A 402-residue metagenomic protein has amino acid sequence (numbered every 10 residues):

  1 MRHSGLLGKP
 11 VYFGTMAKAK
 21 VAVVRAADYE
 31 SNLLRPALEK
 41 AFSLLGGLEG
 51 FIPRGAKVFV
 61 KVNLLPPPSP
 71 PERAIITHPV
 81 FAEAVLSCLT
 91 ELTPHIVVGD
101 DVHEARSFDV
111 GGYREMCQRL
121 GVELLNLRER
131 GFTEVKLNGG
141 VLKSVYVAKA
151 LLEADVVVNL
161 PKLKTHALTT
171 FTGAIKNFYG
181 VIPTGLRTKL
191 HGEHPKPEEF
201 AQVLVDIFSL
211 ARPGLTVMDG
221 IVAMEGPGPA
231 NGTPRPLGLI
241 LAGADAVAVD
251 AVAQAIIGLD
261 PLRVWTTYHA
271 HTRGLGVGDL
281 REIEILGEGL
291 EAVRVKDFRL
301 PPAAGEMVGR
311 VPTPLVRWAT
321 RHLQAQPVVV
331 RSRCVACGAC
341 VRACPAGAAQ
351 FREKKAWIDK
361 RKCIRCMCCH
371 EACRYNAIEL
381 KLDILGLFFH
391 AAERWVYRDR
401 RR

Functional and structural regions predicted by a protein language model:
R2-V335, V341-K355, K360, H370 (+1 more regions): N-terminal and secondary-structure boundary signal
I364-R365: Extended, alpha-helix-rich binding/interface surfaces that flank or overlap catalytic cores and mediate recognition
